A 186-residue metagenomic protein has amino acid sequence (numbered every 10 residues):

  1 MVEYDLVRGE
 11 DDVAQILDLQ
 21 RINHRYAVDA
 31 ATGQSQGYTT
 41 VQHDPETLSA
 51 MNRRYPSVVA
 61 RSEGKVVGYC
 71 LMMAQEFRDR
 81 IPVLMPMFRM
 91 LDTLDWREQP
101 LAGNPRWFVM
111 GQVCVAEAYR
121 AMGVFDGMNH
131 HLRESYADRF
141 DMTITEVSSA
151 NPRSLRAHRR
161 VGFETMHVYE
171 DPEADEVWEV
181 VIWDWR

Functional and structural regions predicted by a protein language model:
M1-A14, D18, I22-A30: Conserved N-terminal entry element of GNAT/NAT acetyltransferase domains
R25-E46: Conserved GNAT-fold acetyl-CoA-binding loop/helix
E46-V59, Q75-P82, V109: A short helix-loop-beta-strand connector motif used in the catalytic cores of GNAT acetyltransferases and, in some
R54-C70, M85-P86: Conserved beta-hairpin
L71-Q112: Conserved acyl-donor/pantetheine-binding loop and adjacent beta-alpha core of acyl/acetyltransferases and related
W107-M110, Y136-S149: Conserved GNAT acetyl-CoA-binding A-motif
Q112-V115, A121-S135, R160: Conserved acetyl-CoA-binding loop-helix of GNAT-fold acetyltransferases
D126, S149-H167: Conserved active-site alpha-helix within GNAT-family acetyltransferase domains
